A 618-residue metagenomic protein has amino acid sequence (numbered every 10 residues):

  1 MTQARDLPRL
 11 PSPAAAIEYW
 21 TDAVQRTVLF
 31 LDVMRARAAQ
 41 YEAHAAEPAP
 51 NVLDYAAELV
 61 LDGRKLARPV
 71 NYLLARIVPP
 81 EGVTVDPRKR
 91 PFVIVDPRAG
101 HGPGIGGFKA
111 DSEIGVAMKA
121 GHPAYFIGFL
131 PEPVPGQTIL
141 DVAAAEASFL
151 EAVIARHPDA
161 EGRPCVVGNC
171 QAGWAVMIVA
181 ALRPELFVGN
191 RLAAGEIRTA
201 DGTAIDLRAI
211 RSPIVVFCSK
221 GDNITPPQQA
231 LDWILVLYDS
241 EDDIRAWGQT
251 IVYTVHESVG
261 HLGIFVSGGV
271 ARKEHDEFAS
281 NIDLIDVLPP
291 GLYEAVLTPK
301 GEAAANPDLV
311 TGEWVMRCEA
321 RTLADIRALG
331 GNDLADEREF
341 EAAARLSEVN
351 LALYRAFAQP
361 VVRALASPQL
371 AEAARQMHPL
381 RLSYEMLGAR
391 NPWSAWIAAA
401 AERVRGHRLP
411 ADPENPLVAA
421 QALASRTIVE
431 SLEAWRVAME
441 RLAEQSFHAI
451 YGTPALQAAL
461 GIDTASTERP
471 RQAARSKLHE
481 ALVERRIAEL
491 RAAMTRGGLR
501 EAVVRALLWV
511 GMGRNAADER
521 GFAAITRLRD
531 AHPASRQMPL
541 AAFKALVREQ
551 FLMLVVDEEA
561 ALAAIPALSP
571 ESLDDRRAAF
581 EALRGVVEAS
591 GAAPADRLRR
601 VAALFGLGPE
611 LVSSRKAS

Functional and structural regions predicted by a protein language model:
M1-A15, L130, L192-S212, P226-K477 (+1 more regions): Alpha/beta-hydrolase-fold serine-hydrolase catalytic core, especially in secreted/extracellular enzymes
E47-P133: Short, surface-exposed "cap/lid" segments of acyl-processing enzymes
V93-P97, C170, C218-S219: The conserved beta1-alpha1 loop
Q137-H157: Alpha/beta-hydrolase active-site loop
V167-V176: Gly/Ala-rich beta-loop-alpha elbow adjacent to hydrolase catalytic centers
P184-N190: A conserved short beta-strand
I210, V216-C218, D222: Short beta-strand/loop motif that positions the catalytic acidic residue of the alpha/beta-hydrolase fold
A465-S618: Small-residue-enriched hydrophobic alpha-helices in membranes
